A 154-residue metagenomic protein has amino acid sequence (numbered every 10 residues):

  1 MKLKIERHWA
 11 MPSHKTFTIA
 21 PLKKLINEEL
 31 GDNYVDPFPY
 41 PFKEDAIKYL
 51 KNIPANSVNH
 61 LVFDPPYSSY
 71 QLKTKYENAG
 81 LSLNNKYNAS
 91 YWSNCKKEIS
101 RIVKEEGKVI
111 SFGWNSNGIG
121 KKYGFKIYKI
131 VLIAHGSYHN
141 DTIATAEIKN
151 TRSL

Functional and structural regions predicted by a protein language model:
M1-L154: Class I S-adenosyl-L-methionine-dependent methyltransferase catalytic core
